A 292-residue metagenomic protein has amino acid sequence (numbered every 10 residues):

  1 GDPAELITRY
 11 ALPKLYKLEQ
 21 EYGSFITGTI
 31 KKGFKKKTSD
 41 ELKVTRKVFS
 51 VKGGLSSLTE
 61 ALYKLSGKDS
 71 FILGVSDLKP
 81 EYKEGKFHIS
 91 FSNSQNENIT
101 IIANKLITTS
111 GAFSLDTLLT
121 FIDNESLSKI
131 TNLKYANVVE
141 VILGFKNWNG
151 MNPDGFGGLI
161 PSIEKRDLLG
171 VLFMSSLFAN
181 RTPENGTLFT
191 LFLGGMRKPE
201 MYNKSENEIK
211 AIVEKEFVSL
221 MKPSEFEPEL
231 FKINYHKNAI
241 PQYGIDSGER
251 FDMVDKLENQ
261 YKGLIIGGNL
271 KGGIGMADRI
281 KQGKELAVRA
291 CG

Functional and structural regions predicted by a protein language model:
G1-P80: Active-site/ligand-binding neighborhood in enzyme catalytic cores
V51, K134, G272: Nucleotide-sugar-dependent glycosyltransferase donor-binding/catalytic pocket residues
K68, A103-N104, Y261: Active-site acidic short loop of glycosyltransferases
F71-L73, T108, I266: A structural signal for the hydrophobic beta-strands that form the central parallel beta-sheet of Rossmann-like
S76-F189, G194-N203, N207, K215-L220: Mid-domain catalytic core of redox enzymes that form a hydrophobic substrate pocket/lid adjacent to a catalytic redox
P153-G155, F173-G292: Conserved flavin/dinucleotide-binding core of flavoenzymes
